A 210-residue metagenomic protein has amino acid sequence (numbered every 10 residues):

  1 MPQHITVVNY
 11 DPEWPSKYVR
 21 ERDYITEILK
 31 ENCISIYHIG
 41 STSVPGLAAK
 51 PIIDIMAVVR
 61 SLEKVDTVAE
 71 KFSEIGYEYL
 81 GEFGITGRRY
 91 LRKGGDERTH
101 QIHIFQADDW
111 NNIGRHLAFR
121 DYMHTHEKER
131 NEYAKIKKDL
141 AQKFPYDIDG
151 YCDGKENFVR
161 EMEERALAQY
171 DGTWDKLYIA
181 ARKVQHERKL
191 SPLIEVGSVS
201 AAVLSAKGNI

Functional and structural regions predicted by a protein language model:
M1-Y37, R160, D171: Helical scaffold of the NTase/Pol beta-like nucleotidyltransferase catalytic core
I25-D66: Active-site nucleotide-donor binding segment shared across nucleotidyl transfer reactions
N32-I36, E74-I85, E187, S191: Short secondary-structure junctions
G40, I55, I102-I104, A201: A structural signal for short, well-ordered beta-strand segments
T67-I75: Short amphipathic alpha-helices in soluble, non-transmembrane regions that often serve as interface/regulatory elements
G76-W110: Conserved catalytic core of two-metal-ion nucleotidyltransferases
I104, N111-Y178: Catalytic cores of NTP-dependent nucleotidyl/adenyl transfer enzymes across multiple folds
I179-I210: Zinc-dependent deaminase catalytic domain
